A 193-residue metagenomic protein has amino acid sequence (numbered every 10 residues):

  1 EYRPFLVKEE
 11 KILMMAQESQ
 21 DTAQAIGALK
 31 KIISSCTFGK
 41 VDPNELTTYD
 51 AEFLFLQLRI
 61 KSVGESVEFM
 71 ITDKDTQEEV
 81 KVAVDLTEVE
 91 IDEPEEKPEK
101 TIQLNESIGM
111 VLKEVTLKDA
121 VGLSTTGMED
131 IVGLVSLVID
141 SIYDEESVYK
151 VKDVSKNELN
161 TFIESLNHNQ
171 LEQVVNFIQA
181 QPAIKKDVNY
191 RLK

Functional and structural regions predicted by a protein language model:
E1-K193: Short, surface-exposed, charged amphipathic helix/loop patches that serve as local interaction elements
